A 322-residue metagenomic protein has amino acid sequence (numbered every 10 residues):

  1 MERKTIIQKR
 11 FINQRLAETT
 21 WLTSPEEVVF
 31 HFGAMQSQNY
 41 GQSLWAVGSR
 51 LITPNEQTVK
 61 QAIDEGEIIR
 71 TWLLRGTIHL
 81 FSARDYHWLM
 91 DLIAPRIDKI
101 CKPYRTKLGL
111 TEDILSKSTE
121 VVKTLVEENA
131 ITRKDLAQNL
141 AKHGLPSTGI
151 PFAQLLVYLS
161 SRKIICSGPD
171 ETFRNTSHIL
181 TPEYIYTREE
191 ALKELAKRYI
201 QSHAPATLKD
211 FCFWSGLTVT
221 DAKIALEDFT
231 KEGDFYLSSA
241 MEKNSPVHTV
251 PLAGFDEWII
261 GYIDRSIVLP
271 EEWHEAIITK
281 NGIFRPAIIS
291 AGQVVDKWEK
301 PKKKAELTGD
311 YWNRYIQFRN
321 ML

Functional and structural regions predicted by a protein language model:
M1-K134, N139-K142, P146-T148, E271: Phosphate-backbone binding and catalysis cores of DNA-processing enzymes
V59-K60, A153-V157, K223-T230: Short, hydrophobic-biased segments on the C-terminal half of alpha helices that form "recognition helices"
D64-L73, T77-I78, S160-E171, D228-D234 (+1 more regions): A short, conserved structural fragment
L89-R105, I179-R198, S202-A204, T249 (+2 more regions): Short, amphipathic alpha-helical interaction segments positioned at domain boundaries
D113-N129, E189-P205, L226: Positively charged, polyanion-binding regions of nucleic-acid-associated proteins
G149-A222: Loop-centered beta-sheet repeat module
D221, E227-W273: Non-catalytic regulatory appendages
E271, I277-L322: Glycine-rich, small/acidic residue-mixed loop/short-helix segments
